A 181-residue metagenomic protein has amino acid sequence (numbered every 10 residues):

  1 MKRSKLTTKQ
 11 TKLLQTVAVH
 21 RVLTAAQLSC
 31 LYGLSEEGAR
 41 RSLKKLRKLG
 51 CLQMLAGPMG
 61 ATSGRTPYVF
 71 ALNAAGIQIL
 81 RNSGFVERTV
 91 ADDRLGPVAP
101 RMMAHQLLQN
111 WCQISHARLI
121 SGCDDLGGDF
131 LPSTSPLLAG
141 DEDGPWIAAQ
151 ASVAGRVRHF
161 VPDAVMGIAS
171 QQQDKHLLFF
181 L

Functional and structural regions predicted by a protein language model:
M1-P97: Nuclease-adjacent, charged terminal/linker segments that flank catalytic cores
G60, R101-M103, Q113-S115, S121-F179: Active-site metal-binding core of divalent-cation-utilizing nuclease and nuclease-like domains
R65, L107, H159-V161: Short connector loops at helix/strand junctions that flank enzyme active sites, especially segments positioning acidic
V69-A71, W111, D163: Generic structural signal for residues positioned in beta-strands
D93-N110: A short, highly charged nucleic-acid-interacting micro-segment common to nuclease and nuclease-linked defense proteins
